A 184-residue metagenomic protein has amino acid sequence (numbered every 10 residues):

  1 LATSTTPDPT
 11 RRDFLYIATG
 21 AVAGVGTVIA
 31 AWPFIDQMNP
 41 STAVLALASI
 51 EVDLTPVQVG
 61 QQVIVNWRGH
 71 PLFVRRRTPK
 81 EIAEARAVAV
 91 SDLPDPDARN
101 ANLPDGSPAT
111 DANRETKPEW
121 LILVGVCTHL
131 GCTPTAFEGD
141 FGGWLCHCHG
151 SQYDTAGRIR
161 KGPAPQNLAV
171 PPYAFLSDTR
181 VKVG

Functional and structural regions predicted by a protein language model:
A2-V22: N-terminal secretory signal peptides and thylakoid transit peptides that target proteins across membranes
A18-A31, D36: Alpha-helical transmembrane spans
A30-I50: Aromatic-capped interface at the extracytoplasmic side of an N-terminal signal-anchor transmembrane helix
A48-I50, H70, A169: Short beta-strand or tight-loop elements that sit immediately N-terminal to catalytic metal-binding acidic residues
A48-V59: Membrane-cytosol interface motif
V57, R68-H70, P79, G139-F141 (+1 more regions): Short strand-connecting beta-turns/loops that link adjacent beta-strands
Q62-P108: Extracytoplasmic/periplasmic/luminal assembly and interaction segments in envelope/secretory/respiratory proteins
V90-G184: Rieske [2Fe-2S] iron-sulfur-binding domain
